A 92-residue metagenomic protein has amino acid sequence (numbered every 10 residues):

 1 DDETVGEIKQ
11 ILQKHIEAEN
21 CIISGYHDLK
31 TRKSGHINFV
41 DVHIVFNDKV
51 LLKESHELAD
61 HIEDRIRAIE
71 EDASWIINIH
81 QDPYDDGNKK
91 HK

Functional and structural regions predicted by a protein language model:
D1-K92: Alpha-helical transmembrane segments and adjacent TM-loop junctions that form the membrane-embedded core of multi-pass
